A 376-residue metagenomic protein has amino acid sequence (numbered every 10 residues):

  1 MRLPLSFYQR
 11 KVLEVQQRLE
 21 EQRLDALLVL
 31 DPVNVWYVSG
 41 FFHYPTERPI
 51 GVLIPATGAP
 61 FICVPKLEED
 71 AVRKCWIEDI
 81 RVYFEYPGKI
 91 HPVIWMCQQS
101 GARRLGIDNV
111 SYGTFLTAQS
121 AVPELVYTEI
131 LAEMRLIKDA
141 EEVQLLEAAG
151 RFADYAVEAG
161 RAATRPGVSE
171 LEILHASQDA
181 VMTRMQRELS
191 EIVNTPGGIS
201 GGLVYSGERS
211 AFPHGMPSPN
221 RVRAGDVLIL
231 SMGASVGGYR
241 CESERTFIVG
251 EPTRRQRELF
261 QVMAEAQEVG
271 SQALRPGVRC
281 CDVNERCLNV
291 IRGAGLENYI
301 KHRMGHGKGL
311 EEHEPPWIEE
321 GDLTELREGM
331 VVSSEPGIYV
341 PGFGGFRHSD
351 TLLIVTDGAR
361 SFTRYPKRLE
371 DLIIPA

Functional and structural regions predicted by a protein language model:
M1-A376: Active-site neighborhoods and metal-handling regions in enzymes and metal-associated proteins
